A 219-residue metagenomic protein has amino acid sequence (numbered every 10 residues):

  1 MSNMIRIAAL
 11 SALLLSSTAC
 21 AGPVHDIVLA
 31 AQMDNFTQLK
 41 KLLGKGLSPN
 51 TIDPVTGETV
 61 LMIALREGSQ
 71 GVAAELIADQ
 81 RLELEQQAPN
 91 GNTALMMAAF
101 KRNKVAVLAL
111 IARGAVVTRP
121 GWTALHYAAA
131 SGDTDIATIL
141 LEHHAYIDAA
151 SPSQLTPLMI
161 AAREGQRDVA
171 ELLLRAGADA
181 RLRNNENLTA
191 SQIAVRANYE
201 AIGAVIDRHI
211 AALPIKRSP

Functional and structural regions predicted by a protein language model:
S2-L10: Sec-dependent signal peptide recognition, specifically the positively charged N-region followed immediately by
C20-L29, H143, A176, N185-L188 (+1 more regions): Ankyrin-repeat-protein effector appendages
C20-L47, V55-E58, A74, A78 (+2 more regions): Intrinsically disordered, low-complexity regulatory segments in ankyrin-centric signaling systems
P23, T56-G57, G91, G121 (+2 more regions): Start-of-repeat signature of ankyrin repeats
L29-D34, M62-S69, M97-N103, Y127-D133 (+2 more regions): Ankyrin repeat A-helix N-terminal signature
N35-L43, S69-A78, N103-A112, D133-E142 (+2 more regions): Ankyrin repeat structural motif
P49, E83-L84, G114-V117, I147 (+1 more regions): Ankyrin-repeat inter-repeat connecting loop/turn
I52-D53, Q87, V117-P120, A150 (+1 more regions): Ankyrin-repeat boundary/linker signal
